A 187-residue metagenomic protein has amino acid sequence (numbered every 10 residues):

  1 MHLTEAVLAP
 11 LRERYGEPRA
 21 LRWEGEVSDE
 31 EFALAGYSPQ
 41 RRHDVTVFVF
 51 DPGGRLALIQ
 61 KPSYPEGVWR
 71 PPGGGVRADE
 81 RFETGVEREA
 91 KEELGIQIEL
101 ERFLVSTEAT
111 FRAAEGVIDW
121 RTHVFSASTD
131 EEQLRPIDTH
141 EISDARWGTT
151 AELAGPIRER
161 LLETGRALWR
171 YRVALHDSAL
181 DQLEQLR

Functional and structural regions predicted by a protein language model:
H2-L3, G67-W69, H140-R187: Nudix hydrolase/Nudix homology domain
H2-T46: Acidic, metal-coordinating catalytic segment for phosphate/diphosphate chemistry, firing primarily on the Nudix
P39, E66-G67, T107-R112: Short, solvent-exposed loop/turn segments at secondary-structure junctions
Q40-D44, Y64-E66, P71, I118-T122: Short connector loops at helix/strand junctions that flank enzyme active sites, especially segments positioning acidic
T46-F48, R55-L56, V124: Residues embedded in well-ordered beta-strands
D51-E92: Conserved Nudix-box catalytic region and its N-terminal flanking loop in Nudix hydrolases and closely related
V76-E99, T107-L162: Unchanged
